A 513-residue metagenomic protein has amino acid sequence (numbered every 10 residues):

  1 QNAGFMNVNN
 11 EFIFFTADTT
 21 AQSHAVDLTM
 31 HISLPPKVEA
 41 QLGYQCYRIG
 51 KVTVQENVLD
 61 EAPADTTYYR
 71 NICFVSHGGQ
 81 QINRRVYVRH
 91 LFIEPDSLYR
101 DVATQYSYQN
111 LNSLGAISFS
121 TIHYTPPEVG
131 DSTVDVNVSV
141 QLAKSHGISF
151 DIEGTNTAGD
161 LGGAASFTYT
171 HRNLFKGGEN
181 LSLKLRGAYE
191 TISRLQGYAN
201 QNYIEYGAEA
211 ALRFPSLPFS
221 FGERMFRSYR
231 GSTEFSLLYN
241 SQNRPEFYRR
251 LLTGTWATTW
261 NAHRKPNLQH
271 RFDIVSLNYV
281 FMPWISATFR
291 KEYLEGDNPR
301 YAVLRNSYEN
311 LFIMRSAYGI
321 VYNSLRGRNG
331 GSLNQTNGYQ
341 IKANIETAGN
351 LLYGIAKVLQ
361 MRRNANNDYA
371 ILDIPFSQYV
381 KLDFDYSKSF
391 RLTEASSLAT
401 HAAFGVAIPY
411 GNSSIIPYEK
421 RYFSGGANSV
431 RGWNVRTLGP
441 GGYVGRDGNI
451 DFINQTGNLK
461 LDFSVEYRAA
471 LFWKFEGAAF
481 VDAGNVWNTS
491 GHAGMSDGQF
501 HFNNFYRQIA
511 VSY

Functional and structural regions predicted by a protein language model:
Q1-N156, R186, T191, M225 (+1 more regions): Periplasmic polypeptide-binding modules associated with outer-membrane biogenesis and secretion
N2, V8, T19-Q22, G78-G79 (+3 more regions): Transmembrane beta-strand segments of outer-membrane beta-barrel domains in Gram-negative and organellar OMPs
T29-Y44, R48, T53-Q55, R249-S276 (+1 more regions): Internal hydrophobic scaffold segments of catalytic domains
E56-F92, M282-Y301, A427-F452: Flexible glycine-rich, low-complexity coil/linker segments exposed to the extracellular/periplasmic environment
H90-L91, G163-N173, G178-P215, G231-S236 (+2 more regions): C-terminal transmembrane beta-barrel domains of outer membrane proteins
Y99-A103, S107, L161, I204 (+1 more regions): Short amphipathic alpha-helical segments
Y108, I122-P126, V136-V138, E153-T155 (+9 more regions): Generic recognition of flexible, low-complexity loop/linker segments
V140-K144, G159, T170-G177, T255-A262 (+1 more regions): C-terminal, active-site-flanking charged/polar segments
